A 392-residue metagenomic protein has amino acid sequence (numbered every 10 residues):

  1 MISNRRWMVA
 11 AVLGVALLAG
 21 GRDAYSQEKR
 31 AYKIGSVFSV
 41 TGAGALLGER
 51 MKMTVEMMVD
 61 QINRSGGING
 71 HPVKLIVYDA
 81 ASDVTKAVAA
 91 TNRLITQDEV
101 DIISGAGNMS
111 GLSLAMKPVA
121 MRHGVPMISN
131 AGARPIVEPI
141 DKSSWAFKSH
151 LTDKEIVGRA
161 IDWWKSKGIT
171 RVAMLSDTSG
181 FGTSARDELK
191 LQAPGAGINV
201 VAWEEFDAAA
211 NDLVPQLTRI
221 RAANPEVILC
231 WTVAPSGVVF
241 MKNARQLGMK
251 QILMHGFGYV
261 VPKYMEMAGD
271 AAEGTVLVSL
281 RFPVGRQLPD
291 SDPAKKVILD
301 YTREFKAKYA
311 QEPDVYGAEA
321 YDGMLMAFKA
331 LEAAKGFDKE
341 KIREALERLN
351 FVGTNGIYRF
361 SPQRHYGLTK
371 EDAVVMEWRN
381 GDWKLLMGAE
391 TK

Functional and structural regions predicted by a protein language model:
I2-G14, G20, A24-K392: Extracytosolic ligand-binding ectodomains
